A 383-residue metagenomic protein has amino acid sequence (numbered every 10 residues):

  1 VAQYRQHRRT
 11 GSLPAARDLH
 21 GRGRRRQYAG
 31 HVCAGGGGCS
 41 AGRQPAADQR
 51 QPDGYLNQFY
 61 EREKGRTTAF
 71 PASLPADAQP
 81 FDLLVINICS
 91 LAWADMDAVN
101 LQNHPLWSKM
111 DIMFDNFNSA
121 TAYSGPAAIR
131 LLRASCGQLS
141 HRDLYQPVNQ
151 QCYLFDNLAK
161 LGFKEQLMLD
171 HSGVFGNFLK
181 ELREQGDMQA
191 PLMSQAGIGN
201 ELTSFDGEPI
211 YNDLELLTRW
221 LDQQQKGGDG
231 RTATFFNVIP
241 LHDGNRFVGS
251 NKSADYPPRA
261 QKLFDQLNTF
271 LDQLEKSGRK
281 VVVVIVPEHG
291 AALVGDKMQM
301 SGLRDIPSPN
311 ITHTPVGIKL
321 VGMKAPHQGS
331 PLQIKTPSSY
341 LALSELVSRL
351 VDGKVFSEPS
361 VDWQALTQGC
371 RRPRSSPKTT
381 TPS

Functional and structural regions predicted by a protein language model:
H7-L19, G23-A29, G36, A46-T232 (+4 more regions): Active-site-proximal alpha/beta segments of enzymes that process anionic O-linked groups
L106, L154-N157, K262, Q266-L274: Catalytic-core regions built around general acid/base machinery
S140-Y145, S204-D206, S253-A260, L271-D272 (+4 more regions): Active-site rim elements
N245-L267: Active-site-proximal segments of metal-dependent phosphoesterases and phosphodiesterases across multiple
L267, V284-I285: Pol beta-like nucleotidyltransferase catalytic core
K280, V286-K324: Histidine-centered active-site microenvironments of extracellular/periplasmic hydrolases and transferases
V351, V355-S383: Phosphate/adenylate-binding glycine loop and adjacent helical scaffold
